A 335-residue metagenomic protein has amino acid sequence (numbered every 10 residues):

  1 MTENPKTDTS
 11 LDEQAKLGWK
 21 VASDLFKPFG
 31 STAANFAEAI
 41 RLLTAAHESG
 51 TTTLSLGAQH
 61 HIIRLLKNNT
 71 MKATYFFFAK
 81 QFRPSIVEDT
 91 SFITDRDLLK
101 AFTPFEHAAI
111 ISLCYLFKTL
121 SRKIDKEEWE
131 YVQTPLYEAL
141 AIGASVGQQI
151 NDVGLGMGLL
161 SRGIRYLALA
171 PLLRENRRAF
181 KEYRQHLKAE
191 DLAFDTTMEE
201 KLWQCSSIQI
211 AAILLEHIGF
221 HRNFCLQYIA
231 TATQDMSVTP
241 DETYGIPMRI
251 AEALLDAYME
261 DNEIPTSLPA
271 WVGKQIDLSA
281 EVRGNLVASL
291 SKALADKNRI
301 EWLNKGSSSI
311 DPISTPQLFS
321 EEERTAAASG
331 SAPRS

Functional and structural regions predicted by a protein language model:
T2-I111, L120-Q133, L140, Q149-M157 (+2 more regions): Metal-dependent nucleotide-binding catalytic modules
L113-Y115: Short, glycine/alanine-rich hydrophobic alpha-helices that insert into or span membranes
S145-V146: Alpha-helical transmembrane segments of multipass membrane proteins
